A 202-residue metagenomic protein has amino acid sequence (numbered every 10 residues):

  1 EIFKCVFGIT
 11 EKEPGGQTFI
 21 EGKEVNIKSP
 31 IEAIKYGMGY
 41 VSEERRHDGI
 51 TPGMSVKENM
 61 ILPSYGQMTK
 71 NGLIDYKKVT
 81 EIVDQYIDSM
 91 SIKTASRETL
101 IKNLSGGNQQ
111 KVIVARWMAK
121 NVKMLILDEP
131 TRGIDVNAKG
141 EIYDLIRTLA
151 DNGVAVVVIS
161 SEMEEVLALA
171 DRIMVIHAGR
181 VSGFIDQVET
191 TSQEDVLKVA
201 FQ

Functional and structural regions predicted by a protein language model:
E1-Q202: Glycine-rich phosphate-binding loops of nucleotide-dependent enzymes
